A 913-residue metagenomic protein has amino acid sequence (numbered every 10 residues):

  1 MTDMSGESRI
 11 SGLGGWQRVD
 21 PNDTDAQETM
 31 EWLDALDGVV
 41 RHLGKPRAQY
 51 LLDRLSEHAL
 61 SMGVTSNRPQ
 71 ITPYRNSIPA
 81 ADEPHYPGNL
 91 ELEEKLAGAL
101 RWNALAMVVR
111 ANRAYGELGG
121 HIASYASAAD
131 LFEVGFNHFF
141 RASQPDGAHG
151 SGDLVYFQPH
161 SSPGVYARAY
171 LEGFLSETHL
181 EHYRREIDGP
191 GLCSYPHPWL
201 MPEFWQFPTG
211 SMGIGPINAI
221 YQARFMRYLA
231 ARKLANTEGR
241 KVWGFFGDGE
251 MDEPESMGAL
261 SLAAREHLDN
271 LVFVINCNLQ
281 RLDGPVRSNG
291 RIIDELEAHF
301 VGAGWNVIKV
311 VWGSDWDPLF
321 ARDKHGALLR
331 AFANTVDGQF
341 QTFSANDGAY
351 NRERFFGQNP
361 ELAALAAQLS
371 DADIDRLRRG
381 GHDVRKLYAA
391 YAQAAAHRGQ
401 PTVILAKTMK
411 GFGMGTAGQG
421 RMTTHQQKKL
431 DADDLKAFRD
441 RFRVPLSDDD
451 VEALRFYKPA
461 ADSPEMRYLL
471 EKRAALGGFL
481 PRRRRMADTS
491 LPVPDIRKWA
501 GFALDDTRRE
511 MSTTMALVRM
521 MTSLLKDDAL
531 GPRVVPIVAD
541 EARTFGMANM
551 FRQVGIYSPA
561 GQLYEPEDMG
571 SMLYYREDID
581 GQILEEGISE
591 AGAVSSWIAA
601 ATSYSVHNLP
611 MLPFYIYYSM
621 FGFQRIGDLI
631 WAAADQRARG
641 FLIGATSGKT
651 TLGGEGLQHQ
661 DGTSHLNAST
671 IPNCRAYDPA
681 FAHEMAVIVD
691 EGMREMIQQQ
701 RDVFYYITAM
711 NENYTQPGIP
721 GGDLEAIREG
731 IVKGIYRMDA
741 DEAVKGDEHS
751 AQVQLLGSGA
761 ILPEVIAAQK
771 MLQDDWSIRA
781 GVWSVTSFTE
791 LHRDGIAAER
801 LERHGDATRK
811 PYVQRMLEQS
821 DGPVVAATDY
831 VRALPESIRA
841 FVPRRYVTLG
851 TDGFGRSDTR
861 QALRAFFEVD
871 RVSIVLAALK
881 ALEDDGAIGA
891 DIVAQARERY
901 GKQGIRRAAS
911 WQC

Functional and structural regions predicted by a protein language model:
T2-E172, F438, M511-D527, G531 (+1 more regions): N-terminal amphipathic, basic-rich helices that act as targeting or association modules
T2-S5, D188-P208, I214, Y228-G239 (+8 more regions): Thiamine diphosphate
Q17-R18, A35-G38, H85-E93, A111-G120 (+14 more regions): Glycine- and acidic
E83-A104, Y125, F140-G147, S463-R639 (+8 more regions): Non-catalytic terminal/interface segments that mediate subunit docking, oligomerization, and allosteric communication
E83-L100, A104-A114, H121-E266, N289-G290 (+3 more regions): Cofactor-binding active-site loop characterized by glycine-rich and histidine/acidic residues
Q144, M226-N236, T602-G622, F641 (+4 more regions): Glycine-rich phosphate/pyrophosphate-binding loops and their adjacent beta-strand/loop elements at enzyme active sites
V242, G247-E250, C277, T408 (+3 more regions): Active-site metal-binding loops of divalent metal-dependent hydrolases
G244-F245, M251, D628-G648, G654: A structural-propensity feature for long, helix-poor, extended segments
